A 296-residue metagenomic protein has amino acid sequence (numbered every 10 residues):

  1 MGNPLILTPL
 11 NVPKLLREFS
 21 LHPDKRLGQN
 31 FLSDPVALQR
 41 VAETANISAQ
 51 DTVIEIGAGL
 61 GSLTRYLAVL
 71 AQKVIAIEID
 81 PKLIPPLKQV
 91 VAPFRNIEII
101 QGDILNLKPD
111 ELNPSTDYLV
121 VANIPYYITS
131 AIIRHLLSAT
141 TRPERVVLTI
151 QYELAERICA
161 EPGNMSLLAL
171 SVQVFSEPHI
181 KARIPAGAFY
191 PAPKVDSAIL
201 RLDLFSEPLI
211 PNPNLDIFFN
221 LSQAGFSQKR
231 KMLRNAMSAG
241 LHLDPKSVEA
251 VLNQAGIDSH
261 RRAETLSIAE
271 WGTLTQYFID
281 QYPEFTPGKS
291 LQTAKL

Functional and structural regions predicted by a protein language model:
M1-A224, K246, N253, I257 (+2 more regions): Catalytic cores of RNA-modifying enzymes
S238: Polyanion-binding surface elements
L241-P245: Short amphipathic alpha-helix segments
E270: Ca2+-coordinating acidic residues in Ca2+-binding motifs
